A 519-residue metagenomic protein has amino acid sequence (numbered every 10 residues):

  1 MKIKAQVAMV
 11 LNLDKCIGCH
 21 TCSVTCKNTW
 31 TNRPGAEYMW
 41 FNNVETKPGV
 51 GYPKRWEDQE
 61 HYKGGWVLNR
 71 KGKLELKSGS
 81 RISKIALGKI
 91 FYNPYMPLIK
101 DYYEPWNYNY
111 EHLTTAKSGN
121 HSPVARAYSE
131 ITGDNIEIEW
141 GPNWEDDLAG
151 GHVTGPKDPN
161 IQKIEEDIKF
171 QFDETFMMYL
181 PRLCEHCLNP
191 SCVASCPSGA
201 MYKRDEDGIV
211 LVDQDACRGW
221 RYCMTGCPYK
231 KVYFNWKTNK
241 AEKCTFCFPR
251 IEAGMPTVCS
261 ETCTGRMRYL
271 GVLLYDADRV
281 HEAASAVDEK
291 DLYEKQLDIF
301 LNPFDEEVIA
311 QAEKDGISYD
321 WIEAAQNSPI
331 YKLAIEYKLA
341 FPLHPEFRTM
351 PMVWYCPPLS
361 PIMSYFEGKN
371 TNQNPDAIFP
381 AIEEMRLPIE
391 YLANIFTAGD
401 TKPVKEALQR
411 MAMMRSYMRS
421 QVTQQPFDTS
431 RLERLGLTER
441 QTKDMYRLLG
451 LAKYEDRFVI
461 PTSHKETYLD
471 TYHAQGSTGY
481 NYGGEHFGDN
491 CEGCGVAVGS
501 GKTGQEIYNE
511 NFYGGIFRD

Functional and structural regions predicted by a protein language model:
M1-D519: Non-ligating segments of multi-cofactor redox enzymes
